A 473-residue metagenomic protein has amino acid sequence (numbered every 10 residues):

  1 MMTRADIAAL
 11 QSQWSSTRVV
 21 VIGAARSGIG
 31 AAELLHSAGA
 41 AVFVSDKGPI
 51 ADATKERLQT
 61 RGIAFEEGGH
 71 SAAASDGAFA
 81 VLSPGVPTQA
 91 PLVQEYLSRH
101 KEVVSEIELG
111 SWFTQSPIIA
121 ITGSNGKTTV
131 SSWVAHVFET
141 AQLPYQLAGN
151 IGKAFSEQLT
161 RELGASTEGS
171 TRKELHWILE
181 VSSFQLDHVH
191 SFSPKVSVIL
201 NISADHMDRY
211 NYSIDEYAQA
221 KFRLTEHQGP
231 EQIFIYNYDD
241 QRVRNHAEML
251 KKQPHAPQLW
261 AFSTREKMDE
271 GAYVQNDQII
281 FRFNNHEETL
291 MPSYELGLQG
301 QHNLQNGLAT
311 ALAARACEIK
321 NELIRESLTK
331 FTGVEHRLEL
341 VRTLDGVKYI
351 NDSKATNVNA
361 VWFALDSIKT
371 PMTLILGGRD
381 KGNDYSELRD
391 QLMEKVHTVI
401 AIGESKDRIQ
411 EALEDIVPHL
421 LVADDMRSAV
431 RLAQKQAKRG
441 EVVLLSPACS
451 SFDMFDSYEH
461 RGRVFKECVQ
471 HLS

Functional and structural regions predicted by a protein language model:
M1-S105, L109, Q299, E411: N-terminal leader/targeting and accessory segments in enzymes
T3-R18, G30-A38, M291-H397, E411: Nucleotide phosphate-binding/pyrophosphate-handling subdomain across enzymes that bind or process nucleotide phosphates
R26, G48-A51, A204, E266 (+1 more regions): Helix N-cap at the beta1-alpha1 junction of Rossmann-like dinucleotide-binding domains, i.e., the first residues
L35, A80, I121, N150 (+11 more regions): Residue-level signal for inorganic ion chemistry
S37, A72-A78, P84-Y238, R242-A256 (+2 more regions): Phosphate-binding loop of NTP-binding sites
A40-K47, F234-Y238, I375-L376, K395-E404: Short internal beta-strands
D46, E66-G69, V104-L109, P254-V274 (+4 more regions): Beta-strand->loop->alpha-helix junctions that form or flank phosphate-binding loops in nucleotide-handling enzymes
T54-Q59, I63, S386-E441: C-terminal helical cap/extension that packs against the catalytic core of soluble nucleotide-cofactor enzymes
